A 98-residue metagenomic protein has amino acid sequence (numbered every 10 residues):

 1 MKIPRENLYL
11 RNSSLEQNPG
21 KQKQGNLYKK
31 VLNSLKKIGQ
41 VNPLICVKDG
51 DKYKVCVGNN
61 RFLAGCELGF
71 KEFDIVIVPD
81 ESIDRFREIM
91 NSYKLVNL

Functional and structural regions predicted by a protein language model:
M1-V78, F86-M90: Short, charged/polar connector segments at secondary-structure boundaries
S82: Positively charged, aromatic-enriched nucleic acid-contacting surfaces
K94-L98: Alpha-helical interaction elements
